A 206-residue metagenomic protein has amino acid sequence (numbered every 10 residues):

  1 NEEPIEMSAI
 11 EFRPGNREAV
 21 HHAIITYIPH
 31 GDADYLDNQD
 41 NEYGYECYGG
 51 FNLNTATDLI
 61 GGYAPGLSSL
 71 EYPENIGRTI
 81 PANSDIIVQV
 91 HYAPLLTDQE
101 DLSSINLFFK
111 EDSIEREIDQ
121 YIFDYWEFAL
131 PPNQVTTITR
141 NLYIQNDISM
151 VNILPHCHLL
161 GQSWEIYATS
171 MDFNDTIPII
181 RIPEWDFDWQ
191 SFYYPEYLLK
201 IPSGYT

Functional and structural regions predicted by a protein language model:
N1-S149, L154-T206: Beta-strand-centric surfaces of beta-sandwich/beta-rich domains
